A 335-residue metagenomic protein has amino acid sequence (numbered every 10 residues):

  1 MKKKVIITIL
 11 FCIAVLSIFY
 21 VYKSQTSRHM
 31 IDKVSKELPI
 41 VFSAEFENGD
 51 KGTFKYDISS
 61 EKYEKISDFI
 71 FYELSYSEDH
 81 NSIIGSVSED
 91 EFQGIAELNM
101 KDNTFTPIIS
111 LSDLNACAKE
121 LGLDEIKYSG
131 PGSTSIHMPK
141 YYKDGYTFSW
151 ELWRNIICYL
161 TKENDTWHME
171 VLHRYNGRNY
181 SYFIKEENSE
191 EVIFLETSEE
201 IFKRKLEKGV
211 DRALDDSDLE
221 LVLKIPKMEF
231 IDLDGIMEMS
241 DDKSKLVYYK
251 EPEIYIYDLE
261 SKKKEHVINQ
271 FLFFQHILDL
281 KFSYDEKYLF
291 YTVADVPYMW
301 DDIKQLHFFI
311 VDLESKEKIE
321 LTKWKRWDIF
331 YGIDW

Functional and structural regions predicted by a protein language model:
M1-A14: N-terminal Sec-pathway targeting helices
F11-W335: Sequence signature of WD/YWTD-type beta-propeller architectures
